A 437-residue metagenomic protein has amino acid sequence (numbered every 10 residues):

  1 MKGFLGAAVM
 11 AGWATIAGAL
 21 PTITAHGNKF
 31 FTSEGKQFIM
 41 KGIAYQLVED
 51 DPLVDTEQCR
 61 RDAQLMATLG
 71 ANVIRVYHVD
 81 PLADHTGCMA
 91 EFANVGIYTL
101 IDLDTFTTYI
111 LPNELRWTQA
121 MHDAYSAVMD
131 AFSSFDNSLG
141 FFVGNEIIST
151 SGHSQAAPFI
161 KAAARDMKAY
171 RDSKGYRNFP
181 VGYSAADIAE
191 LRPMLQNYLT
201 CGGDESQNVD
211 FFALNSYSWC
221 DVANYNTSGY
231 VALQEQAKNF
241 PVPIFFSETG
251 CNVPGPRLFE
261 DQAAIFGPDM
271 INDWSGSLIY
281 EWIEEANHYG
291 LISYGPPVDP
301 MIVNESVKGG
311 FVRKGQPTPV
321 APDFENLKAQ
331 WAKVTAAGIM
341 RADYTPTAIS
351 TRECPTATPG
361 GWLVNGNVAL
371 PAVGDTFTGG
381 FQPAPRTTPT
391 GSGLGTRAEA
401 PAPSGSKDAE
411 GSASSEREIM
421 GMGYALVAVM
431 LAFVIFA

Functional and structural regions predicted by a protein language model:
K2, V9-A25, T32, A432-A437: N-terminal signal peptide
L20-V95: Active-site-adjacent substrate/metal-binding segments within catalytic domains of carbohydrate-active enzymes
E49-M66, A120-M129, L191-E205, F259-I265: Short, acidic/polar
D51-V54, R75-T86, T108-P112, R116-Q119 (+4 more regions): Acidic-and-aromatic substrate-binding clefts and catalytic sites of carbohydrate-active enzymes
Y125-Q155, G182: Active-site groove signature of glycoside hydrolases
Q155-G267: Noncatalytic carbohydrate-binding groove/subsite architecture in carbohydrate-active enzymes
P254-E353, A357: Substrate-binding cleft of secreted/luminal carbohydrate-active enzymes
A409-A437: Cleavable C-terminal sorting propeptides in eukaryotic secreted/cell-surface proteins
